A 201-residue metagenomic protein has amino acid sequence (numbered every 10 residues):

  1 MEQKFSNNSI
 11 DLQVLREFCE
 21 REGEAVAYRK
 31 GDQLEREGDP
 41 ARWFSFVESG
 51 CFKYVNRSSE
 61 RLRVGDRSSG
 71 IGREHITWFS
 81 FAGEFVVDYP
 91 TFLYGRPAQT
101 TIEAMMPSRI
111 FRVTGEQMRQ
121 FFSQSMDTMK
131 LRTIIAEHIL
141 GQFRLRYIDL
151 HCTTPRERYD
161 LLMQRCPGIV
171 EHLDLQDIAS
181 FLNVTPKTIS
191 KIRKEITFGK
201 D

Functional and structural regions predicted by a protein language model:
M1-K30: Cyclic nucleotide-binding regulatory module and flanking cytosolic helices
A25, S59-L62, S69-V86: Short acidic-glycine-tyrosine-enriched beta hairpin
G31, R42-R61, A82-G83: Glycine- and acidic-residue-biased ligand/ion/polar-headgroup-sensing regions
L34-D39: Short phosphate-coordinating micro-motif centered on Lys-Gly-acidic
V55, D88-Y89, Q120-F121, L162 (+1 more regions): Residues that scaffold the ATP/ADP-binding catalytic core of kinase and kinase-like folds
H75-T133: Cyclic-nucleotide recognition modules
I139-I148: Short, Lys/Arg-enriched N-terminal segment that forms or immediately precedes the first helix of a structured domain
T153-D201: Phosphate-/nucleic-acid-contacting segments
